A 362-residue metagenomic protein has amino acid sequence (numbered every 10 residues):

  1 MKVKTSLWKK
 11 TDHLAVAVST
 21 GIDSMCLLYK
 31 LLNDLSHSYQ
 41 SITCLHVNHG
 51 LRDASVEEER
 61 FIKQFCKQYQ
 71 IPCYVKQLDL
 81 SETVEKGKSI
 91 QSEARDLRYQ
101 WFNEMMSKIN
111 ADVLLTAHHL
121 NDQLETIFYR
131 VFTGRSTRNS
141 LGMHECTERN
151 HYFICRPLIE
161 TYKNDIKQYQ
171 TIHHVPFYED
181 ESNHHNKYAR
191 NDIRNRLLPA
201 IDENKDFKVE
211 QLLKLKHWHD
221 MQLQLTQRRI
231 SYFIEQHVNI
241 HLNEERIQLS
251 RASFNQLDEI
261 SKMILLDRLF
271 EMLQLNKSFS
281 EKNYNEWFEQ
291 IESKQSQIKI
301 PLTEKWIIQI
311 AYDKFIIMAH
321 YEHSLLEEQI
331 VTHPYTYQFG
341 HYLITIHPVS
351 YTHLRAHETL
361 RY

Functional and structural regions predicted by a protein language model:
M1-P199: Core alpha/beta nucleotide-donor-binding catalytic domains of modification enzymes
T133, T137, K163, D202-D206 (+4 more regions): Alpha-helix boundary/capping and short turn/kink residues
N139, F153-R156, D313-S324, L354-R355: Short, well-ordered strand-loop elements centered on a beta-strand within folded domains, enriched for acidic residues
T161-E244, S253, I264: Contiguous mid-protein beta-loop-alpha structural module that forms a pocket-lining wall or clamp of enzyme active
H241-I330, Y335-F339: Mid-to-C-terminal catalytic/tRNA-binding core of tRNA(Ile)-lysidine synthase
T352-Y362: Conserved small/polar residues in nucleotide/adenosyl-binding loops
